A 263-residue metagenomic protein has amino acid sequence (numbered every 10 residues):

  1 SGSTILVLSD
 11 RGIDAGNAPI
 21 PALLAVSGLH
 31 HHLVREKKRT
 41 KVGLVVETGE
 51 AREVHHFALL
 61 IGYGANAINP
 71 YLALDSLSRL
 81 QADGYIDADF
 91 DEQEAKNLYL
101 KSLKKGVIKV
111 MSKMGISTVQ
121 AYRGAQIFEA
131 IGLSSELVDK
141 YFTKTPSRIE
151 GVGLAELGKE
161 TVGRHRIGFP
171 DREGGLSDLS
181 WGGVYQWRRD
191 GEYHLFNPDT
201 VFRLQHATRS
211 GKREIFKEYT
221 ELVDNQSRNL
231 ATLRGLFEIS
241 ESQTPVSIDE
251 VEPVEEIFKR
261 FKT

Functional and structural regions predicted by a protein language model:
S1-L6, H56-F57, A67-L77, A82 (+1 more regions): Flexible, glycine-rich loop/tail regions that form catalytic "lids" or insertion modules at the edges of active sites
S3-I5, R11-D14, H31-K38: Conserved helix-loop functional segments at active or binding sites
L8-L24: Glycine-rich, proline-tolerant flexible connector loops at the mouths of alpha/beta enzymes
D10, L29, L60, T118: Conserved, mostly hydrophobic/aromatic
R11, A18, V46-G49, E92 (+1 more regions): Glycine- and other small-residue-rich loops at beta-strand/loop junctions that grip anionic moieties
R11-I13, G49, A65, L72-L77: Short, ordered loop/turn segments at secondary-structure junctions
I20-V46, L98-L103: Alpha-helix-loop-beta-strand connector modules within alpha/beta enzyme cores
E50-G64: Catalytic cores of alpha/beta
